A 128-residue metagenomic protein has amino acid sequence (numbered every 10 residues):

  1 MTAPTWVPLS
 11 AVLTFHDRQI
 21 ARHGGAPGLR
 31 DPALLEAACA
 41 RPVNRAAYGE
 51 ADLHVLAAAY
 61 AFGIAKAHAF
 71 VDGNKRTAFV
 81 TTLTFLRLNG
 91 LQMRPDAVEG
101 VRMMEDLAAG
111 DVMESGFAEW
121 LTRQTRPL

Functional and structural regions predicted by a protein language model:
M1-L128: FIC/Doc superfamily catalytic core
